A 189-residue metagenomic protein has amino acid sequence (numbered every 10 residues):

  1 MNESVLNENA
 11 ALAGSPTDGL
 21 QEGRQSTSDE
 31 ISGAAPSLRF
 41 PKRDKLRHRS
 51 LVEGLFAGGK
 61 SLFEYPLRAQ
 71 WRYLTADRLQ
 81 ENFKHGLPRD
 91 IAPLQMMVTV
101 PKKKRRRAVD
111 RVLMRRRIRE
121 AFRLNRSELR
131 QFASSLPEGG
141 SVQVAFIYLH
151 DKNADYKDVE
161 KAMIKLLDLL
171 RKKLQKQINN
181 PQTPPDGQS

Functional and structural regions predicted by a protein language model:
M1-S189: Positively charged, solvent-exposed patches that mediate nucleic-acid binding
